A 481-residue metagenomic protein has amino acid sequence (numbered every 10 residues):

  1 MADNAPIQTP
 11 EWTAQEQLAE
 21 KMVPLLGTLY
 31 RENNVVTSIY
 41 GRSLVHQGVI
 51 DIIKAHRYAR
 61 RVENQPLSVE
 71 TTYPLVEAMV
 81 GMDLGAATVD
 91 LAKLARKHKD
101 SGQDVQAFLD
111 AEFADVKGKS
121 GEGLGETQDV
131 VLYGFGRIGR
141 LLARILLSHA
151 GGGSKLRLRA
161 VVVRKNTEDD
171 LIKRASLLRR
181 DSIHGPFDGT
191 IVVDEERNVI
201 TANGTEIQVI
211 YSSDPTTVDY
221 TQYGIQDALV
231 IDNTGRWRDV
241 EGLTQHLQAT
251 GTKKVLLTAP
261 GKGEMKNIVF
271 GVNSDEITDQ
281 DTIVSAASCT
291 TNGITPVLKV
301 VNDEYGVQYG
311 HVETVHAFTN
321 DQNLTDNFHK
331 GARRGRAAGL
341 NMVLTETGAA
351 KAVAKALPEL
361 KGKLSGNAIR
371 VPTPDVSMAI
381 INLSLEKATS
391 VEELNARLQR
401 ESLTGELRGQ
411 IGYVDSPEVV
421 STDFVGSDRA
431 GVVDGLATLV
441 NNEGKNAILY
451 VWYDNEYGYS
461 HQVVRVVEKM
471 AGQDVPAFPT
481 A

Functional and structural regions predicted by a protein language model:
A2-I52, E304-K445: C-terminal substrate-binding/catalytic lobe of Rossmann-fold NAD(P)-dependent dehydrogenases
A2-N323, G331, R465-V466, Q473 (+1 more regions): N-terminal Rossmann-like NAD(P) cofactor-binding subdomain of oxidoreductases, focused on the glycine-rich
V163, L383-L385, V451-Y453: Short beta-strand-to-loop capping motifs
G235, C289, T345, E386 (+1 more regions): Structured loop/turn residues at secondary-structure junctions
N292, A388-T389, Y457-G458: A generic structural signal for alpha-helix starts
R370-P374, W452-Y459: Glycine-rich phosphate/pyrophosphate-binding beta-alpha loops
N446-N455, Q462-A481: Generic C-terminus detector
